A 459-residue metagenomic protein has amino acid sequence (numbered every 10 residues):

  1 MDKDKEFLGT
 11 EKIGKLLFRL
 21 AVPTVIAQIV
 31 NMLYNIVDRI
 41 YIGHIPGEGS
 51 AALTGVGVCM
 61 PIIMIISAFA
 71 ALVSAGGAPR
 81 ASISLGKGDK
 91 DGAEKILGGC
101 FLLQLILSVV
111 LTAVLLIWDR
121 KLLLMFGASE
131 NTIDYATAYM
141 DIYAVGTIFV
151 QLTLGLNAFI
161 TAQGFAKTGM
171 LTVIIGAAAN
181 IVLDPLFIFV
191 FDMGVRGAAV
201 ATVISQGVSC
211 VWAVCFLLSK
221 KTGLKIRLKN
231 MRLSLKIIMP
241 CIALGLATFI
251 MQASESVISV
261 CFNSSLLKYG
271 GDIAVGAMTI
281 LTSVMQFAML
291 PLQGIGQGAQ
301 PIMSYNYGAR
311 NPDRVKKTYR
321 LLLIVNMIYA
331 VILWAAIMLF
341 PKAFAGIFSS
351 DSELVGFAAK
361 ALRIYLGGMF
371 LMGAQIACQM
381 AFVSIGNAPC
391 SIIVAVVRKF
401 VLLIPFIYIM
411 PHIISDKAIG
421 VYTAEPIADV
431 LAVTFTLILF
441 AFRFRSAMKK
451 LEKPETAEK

Functional and structural regions predicted by a protein language model:
M1-T24, A81-I148, V190-G245, M303-G368 (+1 more regions): Short alpha-helical transmembrane segments in multi-pass integral membrane proteins
R19-L20, I181, A243, F287-A288 (+4 more regions): Hydrophobic alpha-helical transmembrane segments of integral membrane proteins, especially lipid-exposed positions
V25-P79, Y143-V150, M239-N306, N326-W334 (+3 more regions): Transmembrane helix-bundle signature of multi-pass secondary active exporters and lipid flippases
L33-I36, H44-I45, S50, S84-K87 (+6 more regions): Helix-loop interface residues and adjacent transmembrane-helix termini in multi-pass membrane transporters, primarily
I36-I40, A113, K121, G155-F159 (+8 more regions): Alpha-helical transmembrane segments of multipass membrane proteins
L53-A113, V150-G169, A277-A335, L339-P341 (+1 more regions): Small-residue-rich hydrophobic transmembrane alpha-helices
S74, Y143-T161, T172-A177, A198-V211 (+4 more regions): Short runs within selected transmembrane alpha-helices of multi-pass transporters and secretion channels
